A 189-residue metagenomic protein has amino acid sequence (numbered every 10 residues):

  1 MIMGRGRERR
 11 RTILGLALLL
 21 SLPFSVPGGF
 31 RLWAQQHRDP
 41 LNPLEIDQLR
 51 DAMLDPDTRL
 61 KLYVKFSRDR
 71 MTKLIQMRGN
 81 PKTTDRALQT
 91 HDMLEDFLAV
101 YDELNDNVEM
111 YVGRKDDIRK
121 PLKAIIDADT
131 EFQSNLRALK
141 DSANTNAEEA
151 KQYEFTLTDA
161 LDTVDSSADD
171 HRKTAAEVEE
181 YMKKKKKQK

Functional and structural regions predicted by a protein language model:
M1-R10: N-terminal secretory signal peptides that target proteins for export/translocation
G6-R7, P23, I75: Ubiquitous "structural anchor" signal
T12-I13, L32: Glycine-centered recognition micro-motifs in short, flexible terminal segments and loops
G15-G28: Bacterial N-terminal signal peptides
W33-K189: Long, charged/polar, soluble alpha-helical segments
